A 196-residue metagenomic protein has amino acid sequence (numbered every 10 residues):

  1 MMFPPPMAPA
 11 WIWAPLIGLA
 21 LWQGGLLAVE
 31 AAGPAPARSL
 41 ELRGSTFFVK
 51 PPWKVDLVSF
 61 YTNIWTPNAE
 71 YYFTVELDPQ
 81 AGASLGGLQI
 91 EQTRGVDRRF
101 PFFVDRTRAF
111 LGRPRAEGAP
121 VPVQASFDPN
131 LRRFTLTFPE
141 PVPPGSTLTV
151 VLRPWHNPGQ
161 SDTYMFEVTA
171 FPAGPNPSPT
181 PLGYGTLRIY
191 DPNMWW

Functional and structural regions predicted by a protein language model:
M2-P15: Bacterial N-terminal signal peptides that target proteins for export
L21-A32: C-terminal segment of classical bacterial N-terminal signal peptides
G33-S126, P158, D162-F166: N-terminal secretory signal peptides
A69-Y71, R132-F134, S146-L148, Y164: Envelope-exposed proteins and targeting segments
T74, Q89-E91, T135-T137, T149-V151: Soluble periplasmic/extracytoplasmic beta-strand elements of cell-envelope proteins
G118-V142: Extracellular adhesion/glycan-binding regions together with long Ser/Thr- and acidic-residue-rich low-complexity tracts
F138-G159: Low-complexity, intrinsically disordered segments enriched in Ser/Thr together with acidic residues
P154-W196: Helix-rich interaction surfaces within compact, conserved domain-sized segments that mediate assembly or partner
